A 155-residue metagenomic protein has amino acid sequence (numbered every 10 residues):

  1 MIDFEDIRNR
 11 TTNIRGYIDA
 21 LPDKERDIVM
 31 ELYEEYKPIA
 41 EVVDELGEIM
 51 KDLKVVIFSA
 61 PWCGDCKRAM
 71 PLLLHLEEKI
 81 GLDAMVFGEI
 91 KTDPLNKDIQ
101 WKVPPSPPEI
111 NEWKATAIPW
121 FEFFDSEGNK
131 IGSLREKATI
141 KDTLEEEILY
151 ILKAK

Functional and structural regions predicted by a protein language model:
M1-M50, A154-K155: N-terminal leader/targeting and pre-domain segments
M50-C63: Short active-site neighborhood of thiol/selenol oxidoreductases, capturing the structured segment around
K54-V56, M85, E122: A structural signal for isolated positions on well-ordered beta-strands in alpha/beta enzyme cores
F58-S59, L73, L82-P105: Thiol-based oxidoreductase modules, predominantly thioredoxin-like and allied folds used for disulfide exchange
C63-C66, F121: The canonical Cys-X-X-Cys-His
K67-I80: Typically the conserved alpha-helix immediately C-terminal to a functionally engaged Cys/Sec in thioredoxin-like
W101-T116: Acidic, Ser/Thr-rich peripheral helices and adjacent loops at domain boundaries
E112-K155: Non-catalytic, surface beta->alpha helical segment in thiol-disulfide oxidoreductase systems
